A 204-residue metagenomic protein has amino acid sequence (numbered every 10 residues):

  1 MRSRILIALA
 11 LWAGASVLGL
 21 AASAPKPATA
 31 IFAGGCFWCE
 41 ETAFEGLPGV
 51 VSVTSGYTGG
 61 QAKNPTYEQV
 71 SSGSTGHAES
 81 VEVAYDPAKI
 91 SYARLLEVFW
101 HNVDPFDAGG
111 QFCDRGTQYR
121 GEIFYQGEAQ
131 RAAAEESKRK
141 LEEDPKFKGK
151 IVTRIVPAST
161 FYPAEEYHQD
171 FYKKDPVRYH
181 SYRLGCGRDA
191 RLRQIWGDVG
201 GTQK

Functional and structural regions predicted by a protein language model:
M1-L9: Bacterial N-terminal signal peptides that target proteins for export
R2, V17-K204: Flexible coil/turn and secondary-structure edge motifs
